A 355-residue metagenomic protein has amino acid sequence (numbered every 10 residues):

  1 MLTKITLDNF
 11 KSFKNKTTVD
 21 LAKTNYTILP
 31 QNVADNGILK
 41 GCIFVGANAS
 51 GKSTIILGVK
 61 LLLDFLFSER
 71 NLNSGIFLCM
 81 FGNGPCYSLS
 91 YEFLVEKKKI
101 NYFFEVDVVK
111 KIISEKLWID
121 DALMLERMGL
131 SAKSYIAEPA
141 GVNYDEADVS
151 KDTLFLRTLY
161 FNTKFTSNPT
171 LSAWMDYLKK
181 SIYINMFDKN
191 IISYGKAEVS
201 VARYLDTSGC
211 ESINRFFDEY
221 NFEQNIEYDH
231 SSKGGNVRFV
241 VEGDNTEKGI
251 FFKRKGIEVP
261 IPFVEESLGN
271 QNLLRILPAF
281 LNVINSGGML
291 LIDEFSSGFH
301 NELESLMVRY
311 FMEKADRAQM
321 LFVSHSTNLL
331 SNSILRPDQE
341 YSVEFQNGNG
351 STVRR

Functional and structural regions predicted by a protein language model:
M1-F65, F251-R355: Switch/communication elements of ASCE P-loop NTPase nucleotide-binding domains
I5, Y87-E92, I112-I119, E247-K255 (+1 more regions): Short polybasic amphipathic segments
T18-L21, I100-V106, A122-A137, P260-E265 (+1 more regions): Short amphipathic beta-strand/extended segments with alternating polar/hydrophobic composition
G37-I43, A47, I56-D107: Conserved P-loop NTP-binding catalytic core
V95, D107-V109, F345-N349: Short acidic-glycine loop/turn motifs at beta-strand connectors
F103-H230: Electropositive, glycine-dotted interaction segments that contact anionic polymers or phosphate-rich ligands
I182-Y194, E242-V259: A short mid-domain helix/strand-loop element embedded in enzyme catalytic domains that forms or borders the active-site
Q224-G243: Long, charged, glycine-rich C-terminal linkers/tails
